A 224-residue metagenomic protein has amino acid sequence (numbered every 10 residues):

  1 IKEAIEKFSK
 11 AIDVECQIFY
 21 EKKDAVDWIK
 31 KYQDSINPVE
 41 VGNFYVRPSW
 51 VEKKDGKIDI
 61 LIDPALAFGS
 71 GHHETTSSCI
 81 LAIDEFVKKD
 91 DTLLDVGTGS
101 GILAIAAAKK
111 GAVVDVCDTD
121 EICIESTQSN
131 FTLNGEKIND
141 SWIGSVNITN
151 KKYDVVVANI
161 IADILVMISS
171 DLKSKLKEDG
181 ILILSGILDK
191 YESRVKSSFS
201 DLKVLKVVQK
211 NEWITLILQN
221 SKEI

Functional and structural regions predicted by a protein language model:
I1-K54: N-terminal auxiliary segments of SAM/dcSAM-dependent transferases
Q17-F19, Y45, V113, I138-D140 (+1 more regions): Conserved beta-strand segments of alpha/beta enzyme cores
Y45, L61-D63, I161, I183: Conserved beta-strand segments that form the floor/walls of ligand-binding pockets within enzyme and binding domains
R47-P48, V116, L184: Hydrophobic residues in well-ordered beta-strands that form the structural core
K53, G69, D163: Active-site beta-alpha loop architecture of Rossmann-like, nucleotide-cofactor-dependent enzymes
I60-L61, L94: Conserved beta-strand elements of the Class I
L66, S70-T149: Conserved SAM/SAH cofactor-binding pocket of Class I
L81, T119-E223: S-adenosylmethionine
